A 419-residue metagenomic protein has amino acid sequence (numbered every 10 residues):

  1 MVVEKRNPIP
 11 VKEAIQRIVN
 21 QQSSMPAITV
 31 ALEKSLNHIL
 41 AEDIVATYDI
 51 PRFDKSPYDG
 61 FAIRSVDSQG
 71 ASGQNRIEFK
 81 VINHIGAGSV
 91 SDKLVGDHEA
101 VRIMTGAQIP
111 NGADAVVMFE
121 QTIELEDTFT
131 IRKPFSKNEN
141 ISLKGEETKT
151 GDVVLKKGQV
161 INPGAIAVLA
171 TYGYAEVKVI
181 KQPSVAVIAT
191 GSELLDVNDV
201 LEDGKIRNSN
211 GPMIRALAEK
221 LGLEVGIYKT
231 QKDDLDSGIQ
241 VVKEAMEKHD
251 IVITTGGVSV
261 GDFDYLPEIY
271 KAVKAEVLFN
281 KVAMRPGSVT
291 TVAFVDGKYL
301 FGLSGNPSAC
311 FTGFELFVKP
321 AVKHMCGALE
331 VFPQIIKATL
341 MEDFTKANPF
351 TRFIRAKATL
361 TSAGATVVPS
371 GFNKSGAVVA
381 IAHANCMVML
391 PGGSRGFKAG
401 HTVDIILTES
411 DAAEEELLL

Functional and structural regions predicted by a protein language model:
M1-N75, A328-R355, E416-L419: Short, low-complexity N-terminal leaders and the immediately following helix N-cap/first helix
V2-K5, V11, R17, F61-K232 (+4 more regions): Short, glycine/charged-enriched hinge/interface segments at domain edges or termini
V3-V11, A175-L303, P307-G313, L419: Helix-rich terminal scaffold detector
N7, V11-I15, I28, L32 (+14 more regions): Generic structural signal for well-ordered, non-membrane alpha-helical segments in soluble metabolic enzymes
V19-P26, D43, I109, L155-G158 (+7 more regions): Structural signal for hydrophobic packing residues in well-ordered secondary-structure cores of soluble enzyme domains
I28-E33, E42, G88, T148 (+1 more regions): Flexible glycine/proline-rich
L36-D49, V90-R102, V292-A293, G297: Short, hydrophobic/aliphatic alpha-helical segments
D54-S56, A71-Q74, D92-G96, I109-N111 (+13 more regions): Solvent-exposed alpha-helices and their adjacent loops that cap or buttress functional pockets in soluble metabolic
